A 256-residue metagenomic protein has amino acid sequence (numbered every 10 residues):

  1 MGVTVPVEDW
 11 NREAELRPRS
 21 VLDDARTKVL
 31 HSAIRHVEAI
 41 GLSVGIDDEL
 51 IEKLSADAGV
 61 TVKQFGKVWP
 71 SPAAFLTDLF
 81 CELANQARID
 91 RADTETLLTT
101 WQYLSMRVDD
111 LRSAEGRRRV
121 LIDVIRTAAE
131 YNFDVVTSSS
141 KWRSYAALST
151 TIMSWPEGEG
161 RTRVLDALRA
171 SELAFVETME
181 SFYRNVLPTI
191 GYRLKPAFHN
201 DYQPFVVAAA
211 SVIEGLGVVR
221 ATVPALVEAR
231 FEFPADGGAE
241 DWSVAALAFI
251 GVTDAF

Functional and structural regions predicted by a protein language model:
M1-D9, E177-P196, Q203-F256: C-terminal peripheral helix-coil segments that are non-catalytic and often amphipathic
M1-T27, I40, T61, C81 (+2 more regions): N-terminal intrinsically disordered/low-complexity leader segments
L22-V60, A73, F80-L83: Short, amphipathic alpha-helix enriched in basic
Q64: Residues in the helix-turn-helix
S71-L79, Q86-R91: Short amphipathic alpha-helical segment with a characteristic S/N-K-E followed by hydrophobic residues
S105-E130, V136-D166: Amphipathic alpha-helical segments used for helix-helix packing
D134-T137, T151-L165, A170-V206: Hydrophobic alpha-helical bundle segments that form small-molecule/ligand-binding pockets
